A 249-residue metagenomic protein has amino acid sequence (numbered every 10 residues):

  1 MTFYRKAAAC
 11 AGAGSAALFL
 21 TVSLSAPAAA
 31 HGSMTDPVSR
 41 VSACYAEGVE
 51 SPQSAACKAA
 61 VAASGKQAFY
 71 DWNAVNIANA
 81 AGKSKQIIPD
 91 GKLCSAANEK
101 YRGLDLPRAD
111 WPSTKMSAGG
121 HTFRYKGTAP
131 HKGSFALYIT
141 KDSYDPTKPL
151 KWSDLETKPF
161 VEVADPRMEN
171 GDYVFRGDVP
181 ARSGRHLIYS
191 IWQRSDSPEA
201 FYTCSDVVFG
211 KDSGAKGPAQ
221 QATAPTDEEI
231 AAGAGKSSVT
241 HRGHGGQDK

Functional and structural regions predicted by a protein language model:
M1-A30: Secretory targeting and sorting signals
A9, A26-A30, D212-K249: N-terminal low-complexity, Pro/Thr-rich disordered segments that flank secretion/membrane-targeting signals
F19, P112-T114, K126, V179 (+1 more regions): Residues embedded in well-ordered secondary-structure elements
A28-G127, K132-F135, I139-W152: N-terminal "mature-chain" segments and other terminal, solvent-exposed stretches
M116-S117, P130-H131, R167-E169, A181-S183: Extracellular/periplasmic catalytic domains that process cell-envelope and extracellular macromolecules
K132-S134, P146, G184-H186, E199 (+1 more regions): Intrinsically disordered, low-complexity acidic/polar segments
L150-F175: Extracellular carbohydrate recognition and processing domains and analogous Trp-centered ligand-binding platforms
N170-D212: Extracellular/periplasmic metallocenter environments
